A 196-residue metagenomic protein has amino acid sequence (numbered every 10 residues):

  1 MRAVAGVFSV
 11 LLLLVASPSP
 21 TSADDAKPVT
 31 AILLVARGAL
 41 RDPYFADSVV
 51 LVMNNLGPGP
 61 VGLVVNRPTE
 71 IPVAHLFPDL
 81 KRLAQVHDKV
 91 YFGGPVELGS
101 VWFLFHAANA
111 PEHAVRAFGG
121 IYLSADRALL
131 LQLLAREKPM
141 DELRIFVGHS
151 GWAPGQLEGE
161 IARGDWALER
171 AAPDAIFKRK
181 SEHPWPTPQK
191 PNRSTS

Functional and structural regions predicted by a protein language model:
V4-A5, M140: Short hydrophobic/aromatic segments of transmembrane alpha-helices and their interfaces
A5-S17: Bacterial N-terminal signal peptides
P20-S196: A short aromatic-anchored loop/beta-hairpin motif
